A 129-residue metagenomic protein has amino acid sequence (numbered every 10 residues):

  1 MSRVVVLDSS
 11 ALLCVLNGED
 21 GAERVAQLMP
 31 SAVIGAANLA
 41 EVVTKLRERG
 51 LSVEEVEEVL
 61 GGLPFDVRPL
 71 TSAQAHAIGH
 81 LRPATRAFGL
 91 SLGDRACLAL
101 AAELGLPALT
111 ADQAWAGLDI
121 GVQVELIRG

Functional and structural regions predicted by a protein language model:
M1-I34, L46-E58: Short, well-structured N-terminal submotif of metal-dependent ribonuclease cores
S2-V4, L98, A102-G129: Acidic, PIN/NYN-like endoribonuclease modules and their adjacent C-terminal/linker elements
V5, S31-I34, L63-V67, P107: Short loop->beta-strand "edge-of-pocket" segments that line small-molecule binding or catalytic clefts across diverse
L7-D8, I34-A36, L90-L92, D112-Q113 (+1 more regions): Histidine- and aromatic-rich ligand-binding microenvironments
A11-L12, N38, Q74, A96-C97 (+1 more regions): Alpha-helix capping/helix-boundary segments
A22, L39, V53, A75-I78: A general structural signal for well-ordered alpha-helical segments in protein cores
V43, L60, G79-R82: Amphipathic alpha-helical segments within well-ordered protein domains
R68-L109: Active-site neighborhoods of divalent-metal-dependent phosphate/nucleic-acid chemistry enzymes
